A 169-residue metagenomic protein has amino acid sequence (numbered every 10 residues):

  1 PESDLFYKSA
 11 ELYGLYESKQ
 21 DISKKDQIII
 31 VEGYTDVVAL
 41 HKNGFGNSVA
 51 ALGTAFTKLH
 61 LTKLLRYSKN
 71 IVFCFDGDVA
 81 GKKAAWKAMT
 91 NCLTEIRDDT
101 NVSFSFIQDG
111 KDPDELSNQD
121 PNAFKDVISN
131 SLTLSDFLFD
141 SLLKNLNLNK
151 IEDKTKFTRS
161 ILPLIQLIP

Functional and structural regions predicted by a protein language model:
P1, F6, Y13-Y16, Y34 (+5 more regions): Aromatic side chains
P1-Y67, I71, A84-A85: Phosphate-handling DNA/RNA-contact segment within nucleic-acid enzymes
S3-A10, L52, F56, D76-A84 (+4 more regions): Catalytic cores of large soluble enzymes that bind and process phosphate-bearing ligands
K19, L65, M89, L162-Q166: Generic hydrophobic alpha-helical scaffold/packing signal
S23, T54-D109, E115-P121: Conserved catalytic cores of soluble enzyme domains, especially glycine-rich substrate-binding beta-alpha loops
D99-P169: C-terminal or mid-to-C-terminal helical accessory/interaction module adjacent to the motor/catalytic core
